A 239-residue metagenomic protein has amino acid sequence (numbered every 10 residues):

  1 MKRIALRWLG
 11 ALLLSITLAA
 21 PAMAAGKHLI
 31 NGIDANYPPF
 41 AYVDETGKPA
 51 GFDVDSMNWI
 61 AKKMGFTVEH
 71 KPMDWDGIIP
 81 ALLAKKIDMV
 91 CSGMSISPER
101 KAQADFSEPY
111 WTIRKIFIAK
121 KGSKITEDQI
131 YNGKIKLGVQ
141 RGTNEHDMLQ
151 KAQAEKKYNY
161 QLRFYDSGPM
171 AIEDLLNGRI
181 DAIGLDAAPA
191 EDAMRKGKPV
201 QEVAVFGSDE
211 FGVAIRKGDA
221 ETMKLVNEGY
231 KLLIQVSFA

Functional and structural regions predicted by a protein language model:
L9-A20: Bacterial N-terminal signal peptides
A25-G93: Extracytoplasmic small-molecule ligand-binding "clamshell" domains of the periplasmic binding protein/Venus flytrap
G32-Y37, K71-D76, K85-S97, I113 (+5 more regions): Beta->alpha turn/N-cap motifs
A35, T112-A119, A187-K231: Periplasmic-binding protein-like
V43, M57-F66, E145-F164, M194-G197: Ligand-binding cleft/hinge of the Venus flytrap
V54, E69-P80, I125, L162-D174 (+1 more regions): Short helix-initiation/N-cap motifs at beta->coil->alpha
V54-K63, S123-I125, Y131-K136, R141-N144 (+1 more regions): Extended ligand-binding regions for polar small-molecule ligands
K62, T67-Y131, K198-F206: Acidic, polar ligand-binding/catalytic clefts
